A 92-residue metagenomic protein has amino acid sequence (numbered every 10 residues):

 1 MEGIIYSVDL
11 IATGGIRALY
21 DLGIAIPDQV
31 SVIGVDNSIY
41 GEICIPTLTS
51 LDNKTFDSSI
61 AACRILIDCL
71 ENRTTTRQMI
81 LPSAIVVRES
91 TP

Functional and structural regions predicted by a protein language model:
M1-P92: Flexible loop/turn connectors
